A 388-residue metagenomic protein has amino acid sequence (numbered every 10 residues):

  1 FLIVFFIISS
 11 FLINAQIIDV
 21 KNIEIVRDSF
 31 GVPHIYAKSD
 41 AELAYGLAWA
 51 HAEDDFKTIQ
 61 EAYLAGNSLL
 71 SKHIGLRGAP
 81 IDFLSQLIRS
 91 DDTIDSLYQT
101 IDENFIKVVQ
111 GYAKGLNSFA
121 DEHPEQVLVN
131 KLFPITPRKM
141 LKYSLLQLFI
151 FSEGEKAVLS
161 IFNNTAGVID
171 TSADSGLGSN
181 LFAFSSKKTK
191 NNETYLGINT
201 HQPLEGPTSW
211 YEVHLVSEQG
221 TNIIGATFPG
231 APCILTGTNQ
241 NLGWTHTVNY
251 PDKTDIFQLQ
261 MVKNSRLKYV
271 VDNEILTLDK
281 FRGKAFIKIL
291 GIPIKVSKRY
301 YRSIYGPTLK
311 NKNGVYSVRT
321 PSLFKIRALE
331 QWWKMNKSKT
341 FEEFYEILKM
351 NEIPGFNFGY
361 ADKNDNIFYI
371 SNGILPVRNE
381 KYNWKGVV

Functional and structural regions predicted by a protein language model:
F1-I17: Bacterial Sec-dependent N-terminal signal peptides
I17-T208, H214-G220, I224-P229, C233 (+2 more regions): Substrate-recognition/specificity elements adjacent to catalytic centers across diverse enzyme folds
N22, N104, A328-M350: Alpha/propeptide regions of enzymes that mature by internal proteolysis
S96-L97, G178, F228, N311-S317 (+1 more regions): Flexible glycine/proline-enriched surface loops and loop-helix/loop-strand junctions
Q202-L215, S338, E342-N351: Short active-site loop/helix that positions an aromatic residue
Q219-I223, T227-I292, M335: Compact, glycine/acidic-enriched structural inserts
L267-R327: Extended, loop-rich substrate-binding clefts of extracytoplasmic carbohydrate-active enzymes
N351-V388: Hydrophobic alpha-helical segments
